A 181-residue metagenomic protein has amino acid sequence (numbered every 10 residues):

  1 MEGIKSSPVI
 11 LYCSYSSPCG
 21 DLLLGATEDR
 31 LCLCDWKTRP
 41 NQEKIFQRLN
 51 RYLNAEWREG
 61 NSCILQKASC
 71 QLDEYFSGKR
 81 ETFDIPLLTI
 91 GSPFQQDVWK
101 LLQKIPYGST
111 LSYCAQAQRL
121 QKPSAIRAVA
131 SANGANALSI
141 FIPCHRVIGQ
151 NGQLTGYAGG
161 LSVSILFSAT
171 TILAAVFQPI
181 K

Functional and structural regions predicted by a protein language model:
M1-P123, I172-K181: Basic nucleic-acid-binding alpha-helical/helix-turn surface characteristic of O6-alkylguanine DNA
C13, N136-L138: A generic hydrophobic-helix recognition signal that picks specific residues within alpha-helical hydrophobic
P106, A137, G152: Histidine- and aromatic-rich ligand-binding microenvironments
R127-N136: Regulatory, non-catalytic segments
I140-V147: Short Lys/Arg-enriched helix C-cap and helix-to-coil transition segments that create basic nucleic-acid-contact patches
Q150-K181: …primarily DNA-binding HTH/wHTH and HhH modules…
